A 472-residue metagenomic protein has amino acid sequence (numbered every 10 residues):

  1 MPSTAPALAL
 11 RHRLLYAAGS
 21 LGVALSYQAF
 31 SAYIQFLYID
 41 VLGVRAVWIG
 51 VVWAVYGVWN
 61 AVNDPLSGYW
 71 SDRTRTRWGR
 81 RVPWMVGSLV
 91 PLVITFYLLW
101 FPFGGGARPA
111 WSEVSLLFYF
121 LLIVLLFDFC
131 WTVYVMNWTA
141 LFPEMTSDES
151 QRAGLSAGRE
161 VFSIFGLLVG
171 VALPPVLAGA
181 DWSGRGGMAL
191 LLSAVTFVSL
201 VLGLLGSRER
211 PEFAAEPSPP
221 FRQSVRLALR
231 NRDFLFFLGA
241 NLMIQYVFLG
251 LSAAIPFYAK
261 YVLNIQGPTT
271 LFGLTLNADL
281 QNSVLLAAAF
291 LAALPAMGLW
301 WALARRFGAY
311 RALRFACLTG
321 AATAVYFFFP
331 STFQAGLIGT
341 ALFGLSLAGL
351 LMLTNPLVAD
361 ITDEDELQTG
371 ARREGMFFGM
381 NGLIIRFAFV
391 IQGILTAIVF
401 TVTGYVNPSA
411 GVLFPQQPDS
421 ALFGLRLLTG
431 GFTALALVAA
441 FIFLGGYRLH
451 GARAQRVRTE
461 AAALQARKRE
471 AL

Functional and structural regions predicted by a protein language model:
P2-L472: Membrane-embedded alpha-helical bundles of multi-pass transporters/translocases, especially carrier/permease families
